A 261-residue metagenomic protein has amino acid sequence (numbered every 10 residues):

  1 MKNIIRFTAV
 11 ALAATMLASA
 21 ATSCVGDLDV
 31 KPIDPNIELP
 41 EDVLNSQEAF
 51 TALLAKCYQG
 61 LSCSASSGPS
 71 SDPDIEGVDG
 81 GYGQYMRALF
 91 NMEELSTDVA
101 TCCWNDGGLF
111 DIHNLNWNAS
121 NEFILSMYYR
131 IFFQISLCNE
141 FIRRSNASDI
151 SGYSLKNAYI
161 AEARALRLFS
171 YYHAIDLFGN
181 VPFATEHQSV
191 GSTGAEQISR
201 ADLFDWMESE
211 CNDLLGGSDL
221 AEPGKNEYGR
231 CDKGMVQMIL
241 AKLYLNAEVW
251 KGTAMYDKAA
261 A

Functional and structural regions predicted by a protein language model:
M1-V10: Bacterial N-terminal signal peptides that target proteins for export
S19-S23: C-terminal motif of bacterial Sec signal peptides marking the signal peptidase cleavage site
V25-E162, L166-F204, L220-P223: Short acidic-aromatic linear motifs embedded in glycine-rich loops, typified by GG[WY][YF]DAGD(H) and related
E248-V249, A260-A261: Polar, glycine-rich mid-to-C-terminal structural blocks that act as macromolecule-binding/assembly scaffolds
